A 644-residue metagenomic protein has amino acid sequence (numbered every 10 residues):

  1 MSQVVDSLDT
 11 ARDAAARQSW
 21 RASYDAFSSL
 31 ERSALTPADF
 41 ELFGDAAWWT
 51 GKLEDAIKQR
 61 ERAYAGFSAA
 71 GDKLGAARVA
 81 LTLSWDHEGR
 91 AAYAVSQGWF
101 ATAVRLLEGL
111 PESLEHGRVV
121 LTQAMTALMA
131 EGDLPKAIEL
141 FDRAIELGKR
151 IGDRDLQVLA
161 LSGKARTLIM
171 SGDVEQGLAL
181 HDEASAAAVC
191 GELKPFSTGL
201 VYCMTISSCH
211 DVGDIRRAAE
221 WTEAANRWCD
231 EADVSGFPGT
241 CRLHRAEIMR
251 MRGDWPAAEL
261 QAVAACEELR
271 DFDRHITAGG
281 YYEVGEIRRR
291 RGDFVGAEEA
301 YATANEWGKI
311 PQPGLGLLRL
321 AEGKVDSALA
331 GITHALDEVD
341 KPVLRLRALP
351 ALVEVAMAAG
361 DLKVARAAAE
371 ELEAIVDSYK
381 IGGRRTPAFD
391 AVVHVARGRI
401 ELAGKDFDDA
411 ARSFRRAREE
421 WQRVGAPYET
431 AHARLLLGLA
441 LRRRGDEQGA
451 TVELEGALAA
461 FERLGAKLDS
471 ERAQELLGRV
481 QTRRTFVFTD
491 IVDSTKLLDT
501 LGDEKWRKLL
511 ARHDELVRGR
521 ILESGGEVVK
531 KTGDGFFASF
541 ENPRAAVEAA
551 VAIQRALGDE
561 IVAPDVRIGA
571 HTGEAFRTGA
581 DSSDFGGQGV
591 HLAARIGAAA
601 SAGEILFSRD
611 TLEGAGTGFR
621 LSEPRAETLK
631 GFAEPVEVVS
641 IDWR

Functional and structural regions predicted by a protein language model:
S2-S7, A11-Y24, S28, P37-F40 (+11 more regions): Helix-coil-helix junctions within alpha-helical repeat/solenoid scaffolds
S29, A358, R463, L476-R479 (+4 more regions): Amphipathic alpha-helical regulatory segments at dimerization interfaces that relay allosteric signals between sensory
G75-H87, A91-T102, H116: Hydrophobic or amphipathic alpha-helical targeting/insertion segments
G478-V551, A556: Catalytic NTP-binding/metal-coordinating core of nucleotidyl cyclase/transferase enzymes
F537-R644: Catalytic beta-strand-to-alpha-helix segment of the class III nucleotidyl cyclase homology domain
